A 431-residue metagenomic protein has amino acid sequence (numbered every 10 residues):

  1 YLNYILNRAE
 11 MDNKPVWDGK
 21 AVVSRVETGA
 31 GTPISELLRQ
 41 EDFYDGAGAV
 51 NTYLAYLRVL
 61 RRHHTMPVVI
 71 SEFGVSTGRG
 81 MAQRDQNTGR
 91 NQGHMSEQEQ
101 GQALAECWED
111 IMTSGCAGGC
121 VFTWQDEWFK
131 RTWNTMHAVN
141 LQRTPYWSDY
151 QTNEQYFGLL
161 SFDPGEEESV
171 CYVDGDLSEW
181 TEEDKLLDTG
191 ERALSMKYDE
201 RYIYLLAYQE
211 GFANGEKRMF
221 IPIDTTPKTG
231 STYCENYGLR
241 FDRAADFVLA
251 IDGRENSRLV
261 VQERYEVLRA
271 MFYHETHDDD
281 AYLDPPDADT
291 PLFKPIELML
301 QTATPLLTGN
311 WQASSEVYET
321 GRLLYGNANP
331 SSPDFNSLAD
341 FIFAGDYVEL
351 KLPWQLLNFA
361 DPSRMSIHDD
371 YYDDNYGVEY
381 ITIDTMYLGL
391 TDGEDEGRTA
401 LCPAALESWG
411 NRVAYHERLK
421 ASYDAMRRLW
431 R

Functional and structural regions predicted by a protein language model:
Y1-N87: Glycoside hydrolase catalytic-domain groove-lining segments
H63-V68, M112-G118: Loop/turn elements at helix/coil->beta-strand transitions in domains of secreted/extracellular proteins
G78-T113: Surface-exposed substrate-engagement region within the catalytic domains of secreted or surface-exposed extracellular
D85-Q86, E99, D110-G115, F122-L186 (+2 more regions): Aromatic-rich peripheral "rim/lid" segments of glycoside hydrolase catalytic domains that contact and position glycan
G175, R201-E210, D346-W354: Short, well-ordered beta-strand segments enriched in hydrophobic/aromatic residues
L186-P305, H368-D392: Surface-exposed, glycine/proline- and aromatic-rich loop segments on solvent-exposed faces across compartments
L194, E396-R431: Activation corresponds to long, low-complexity, non-globular regions
G215, M299-T304, N310, G321-L401: Ser/Thr/Pro-rich, low-complexity mucin-like regions that serve as glycosylated stalks/linkers or repetitive adhesive
